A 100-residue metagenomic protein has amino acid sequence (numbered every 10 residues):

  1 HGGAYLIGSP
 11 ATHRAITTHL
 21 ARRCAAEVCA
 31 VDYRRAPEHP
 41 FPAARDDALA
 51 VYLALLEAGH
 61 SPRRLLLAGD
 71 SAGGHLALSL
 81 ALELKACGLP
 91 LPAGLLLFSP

Functional and structural regions predicted by a protein language model:
H1-P100: Domain-scale detector for complete catalytic domains at protein termini or as standalone homologs
